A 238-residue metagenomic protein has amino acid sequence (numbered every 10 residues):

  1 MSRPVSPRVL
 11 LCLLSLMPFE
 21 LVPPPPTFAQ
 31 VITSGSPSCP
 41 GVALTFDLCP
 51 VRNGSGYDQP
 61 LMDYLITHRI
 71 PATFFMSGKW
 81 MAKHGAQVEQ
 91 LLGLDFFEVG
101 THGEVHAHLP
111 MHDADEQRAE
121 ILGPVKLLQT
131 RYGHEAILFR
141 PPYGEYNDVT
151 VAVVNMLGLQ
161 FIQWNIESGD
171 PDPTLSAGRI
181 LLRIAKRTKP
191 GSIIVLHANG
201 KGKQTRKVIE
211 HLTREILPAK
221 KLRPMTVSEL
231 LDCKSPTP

Functional and structural regions predicted by a protein language model:
M1-L11: Bacterial N-terminal signal peptides that target proteins for export
L11-E20: Bacterial N-terminal signal peptides
P25-H108, E116, E120-L127, H134 (+1 more regions): Active-site beta->alpha N-cap acidic-glycine motif
P25-S38, T67-H68, K203-P238: C-terminal domain-boundary segment and adjacent tail
T45-C49, F75-K79, H102-E104, R140-G144 (+3 more regions): Active-site-proximal beta-strand/loop segments in catalytic clefts of secreted hydrolases
N53-G54, K83-G85, A107-M111, Y146-T150 (+1 more regions): Extracytoplasmic/secreted cell-surface and envelope-processing proteins
D63-F75, E98, A114-D148, A152 (+2 more regions): CE4/NodB-like, metal-dependent polysaccharide N-deacetylase domain that modifies extracellular/periplasmic N-acetylated
E145, V151-R187, L222-K234: His/Asp/Glu-enriched short active-site or ligand-binding loop at hydrolase and phosphoryl-transfer sites
